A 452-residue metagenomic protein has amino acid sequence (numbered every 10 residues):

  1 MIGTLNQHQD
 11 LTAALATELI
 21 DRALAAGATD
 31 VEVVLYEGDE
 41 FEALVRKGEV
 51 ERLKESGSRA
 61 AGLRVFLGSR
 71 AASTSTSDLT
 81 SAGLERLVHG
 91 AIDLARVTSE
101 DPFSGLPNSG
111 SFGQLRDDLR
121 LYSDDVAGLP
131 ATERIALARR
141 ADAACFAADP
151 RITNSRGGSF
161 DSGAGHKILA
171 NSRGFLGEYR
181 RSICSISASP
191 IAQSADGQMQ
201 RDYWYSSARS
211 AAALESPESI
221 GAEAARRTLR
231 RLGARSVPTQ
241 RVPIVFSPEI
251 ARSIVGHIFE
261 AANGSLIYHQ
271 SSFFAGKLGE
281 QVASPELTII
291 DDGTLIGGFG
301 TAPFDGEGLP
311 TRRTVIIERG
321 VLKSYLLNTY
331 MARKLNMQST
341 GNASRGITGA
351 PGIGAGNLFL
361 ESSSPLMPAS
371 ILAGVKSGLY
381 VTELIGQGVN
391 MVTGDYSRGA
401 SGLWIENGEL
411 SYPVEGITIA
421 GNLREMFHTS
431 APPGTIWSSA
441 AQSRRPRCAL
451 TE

Functional and structural regions predicted by a protein language model:
M1-E452: N-terminal small-residue-enriched
